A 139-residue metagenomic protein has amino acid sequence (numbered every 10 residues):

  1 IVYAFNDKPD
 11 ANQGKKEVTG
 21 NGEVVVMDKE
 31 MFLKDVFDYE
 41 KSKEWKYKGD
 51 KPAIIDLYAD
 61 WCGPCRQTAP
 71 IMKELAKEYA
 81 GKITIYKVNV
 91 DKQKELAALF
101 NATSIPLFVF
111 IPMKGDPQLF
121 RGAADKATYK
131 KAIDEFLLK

Functional and structural regions predicted by a protein language model:
I1-E30, K139: N-terminal targeting signals for export/organelle localization
V25, T84-Y86, Q118-F120: Structural signal for short hydrophobic segments within the conserved structured cores of catalytic domains across
M27-P52: A short beta-strand-turn-helix
G49-P52, Q67-V88: Conserved helix-turn-beta segment immediately C-terminal to the redox Cys motif in thioredoxin-like folds
P52-A53, P106: Alpha/beta-hydrolase fold active-site loops
L57-I71, S104: Conserved redox-active cysteine motifs that mediate thiol-disulfide chemistry, especially di-cysteine Cys-X(1-2)-Cys
T84-K87, K94-T103: Charged, surface-exposed interaction regions in soluble eukaryotic proteins
S104, V109-K139: Non-catalytic, surface beta->alpha helical segment in thiol-disulfide oxidoreductase systems
